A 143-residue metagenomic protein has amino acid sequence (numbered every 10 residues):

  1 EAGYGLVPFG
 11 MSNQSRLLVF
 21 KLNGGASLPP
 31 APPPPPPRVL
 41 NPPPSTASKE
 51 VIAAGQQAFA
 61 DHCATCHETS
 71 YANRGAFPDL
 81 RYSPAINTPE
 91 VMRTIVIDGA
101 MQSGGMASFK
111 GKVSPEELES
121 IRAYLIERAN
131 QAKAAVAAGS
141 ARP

Functional and structural regions predicted by a protein language model:
E1-N41: Noncatalytic, solvent-exposed loop/strand surfaces of beta-propeller-type extracellular/periplasmic domains
S12-L17, A60-D61, G75: Active-site lining segments that contact anionic ligands and/or coordinate catalytic metals
P34-A58, A135-P143: Electrostatic cytochrome c docking/interface patches
G55-S70, M92, V96, M106 (+1 more regions): The canonical Cys-X-X-Cys-His
E68-M101, G105-S108: Gly/Gly-Pro-rich "capping" loops immediately C-terminal to redox-active cysteine motifs in periplasmic/lumenal
K110-A141: C-terminal capping alpha-helices of c-type cytochrome domains
